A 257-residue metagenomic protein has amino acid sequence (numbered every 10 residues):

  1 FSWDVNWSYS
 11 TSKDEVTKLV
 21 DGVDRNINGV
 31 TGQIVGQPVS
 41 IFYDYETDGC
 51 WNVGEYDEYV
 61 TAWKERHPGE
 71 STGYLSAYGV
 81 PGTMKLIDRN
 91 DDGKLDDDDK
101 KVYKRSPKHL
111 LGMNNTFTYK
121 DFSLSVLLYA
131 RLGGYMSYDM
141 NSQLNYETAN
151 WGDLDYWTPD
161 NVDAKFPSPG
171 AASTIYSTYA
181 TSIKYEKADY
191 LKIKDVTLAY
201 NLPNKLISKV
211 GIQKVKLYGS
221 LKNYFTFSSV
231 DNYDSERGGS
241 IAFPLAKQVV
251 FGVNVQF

Functional and structural regions predicted by a protein language model:
F1, P107-L111, D189-K194, L245-V249: Residues that define the transmembrane beta-barrel architecture of outer-membrane proteins
F1-R105: Conserved small-residue
V5-W7, V126, L217-G219, V253: Membrane-embedded beta-strand positions of outer-membrane beta-barrel proteins
Y9-E15, Y119-D121, A130-G134, D195 (+3 more regions): Transmembrane beta-strands of outer-membrane beta-barrel pores
D14-Q33, G133-P159, F227-Y233: Outer-membrane beta-barrel and related beta-rich outer-membrane complex signature in Gram-negative bacteria
I27-E55, F166, T178-A180, Y224-F257: C-terminal beta-signal and terminal closure region of outer-membrane beta-barrel proteins
D121-S125, K205-L206, V249: Repeated loop/turn-to-beta-strand initiation elements of outer-membrane beta-barrel proteins
R131-L217, L221: Extracytoplasmic gating/loop element in the C-terminal half of outer-membrane beta-barrel translocons and assembly
